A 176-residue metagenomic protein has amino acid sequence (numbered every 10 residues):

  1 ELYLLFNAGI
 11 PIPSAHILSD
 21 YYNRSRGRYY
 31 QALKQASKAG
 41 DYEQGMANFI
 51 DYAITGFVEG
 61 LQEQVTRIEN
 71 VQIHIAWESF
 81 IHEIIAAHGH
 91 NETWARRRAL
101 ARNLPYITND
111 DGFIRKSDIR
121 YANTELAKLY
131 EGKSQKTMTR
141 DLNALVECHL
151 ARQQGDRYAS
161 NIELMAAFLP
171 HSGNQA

Functional and structural regions predicted by a protein language model:
E1-I68: Phosphate/pyrophosphate-binding active-site loops
N7-I12, R28-S37, I75-H82, R98 (+1 more regions): Short acidic (Asp/Glu) and glycine-rich catalytic loops that position anionic groups and cofactors
P13-I17, R152-R157: Short Lys/Arg-enriched helix C-cap and helix-to-coil transition segments that create basic nucleic-acid-contact patches
I68-F113: Short alpha-helical segments that sit at the start of domains
A95, L100, N109-L129, A159-S160: Short acidic, hydrophobic short linear motifs in intrinsically disordered regions
M138, N143-D156: A short, conserved structural fragment
Q153-A176: Short, cationic-aromatic polyanion-contact patches
